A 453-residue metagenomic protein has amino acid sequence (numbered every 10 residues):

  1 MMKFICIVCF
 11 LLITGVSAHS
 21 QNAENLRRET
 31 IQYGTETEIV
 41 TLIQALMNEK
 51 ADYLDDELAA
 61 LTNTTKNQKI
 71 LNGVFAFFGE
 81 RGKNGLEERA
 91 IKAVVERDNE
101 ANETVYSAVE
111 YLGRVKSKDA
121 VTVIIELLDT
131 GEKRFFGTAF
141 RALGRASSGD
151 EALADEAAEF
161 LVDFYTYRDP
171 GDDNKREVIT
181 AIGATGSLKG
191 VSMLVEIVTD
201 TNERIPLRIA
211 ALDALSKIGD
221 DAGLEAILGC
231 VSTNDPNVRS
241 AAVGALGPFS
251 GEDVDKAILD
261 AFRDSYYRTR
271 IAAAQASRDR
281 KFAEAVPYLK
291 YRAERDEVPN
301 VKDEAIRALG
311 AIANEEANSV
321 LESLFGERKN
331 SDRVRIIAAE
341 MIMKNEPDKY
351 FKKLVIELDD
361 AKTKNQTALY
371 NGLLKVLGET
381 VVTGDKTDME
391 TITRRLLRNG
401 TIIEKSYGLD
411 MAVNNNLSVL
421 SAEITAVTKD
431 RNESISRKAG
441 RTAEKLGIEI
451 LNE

Functional and structural regions predicted by a protein language model:
F4-T14: Sec-dependent N-terminal signal peptides
G15, N63-K66: N-terminal compositionally biased, intrinsically disordered segments and leader/signal-like regions
V16-S20: Sec/Tat signal peptide C-region and signal peptidase I cleavage site
Q21-T30, A51-N63, K83-E96, S117-D129 (+10 more regions): Amphipathic alpha-helical scaffolding segments comprising HEAT/armadillo-like alpha-solenoid repeats
T35, K66-N67, E100-A101, G131-E132 (+10 more regions): Short inter-helical turns and helix N-cap capping residues of alpha-solenoid HEAT/ARM repeat scaffolds
T37-A51, A60, K69-K83, E103-S117 (+17 more regions): Structural detector for internal amphipathic alpha-helices that build alpha-solenoid repeat scaffolds
